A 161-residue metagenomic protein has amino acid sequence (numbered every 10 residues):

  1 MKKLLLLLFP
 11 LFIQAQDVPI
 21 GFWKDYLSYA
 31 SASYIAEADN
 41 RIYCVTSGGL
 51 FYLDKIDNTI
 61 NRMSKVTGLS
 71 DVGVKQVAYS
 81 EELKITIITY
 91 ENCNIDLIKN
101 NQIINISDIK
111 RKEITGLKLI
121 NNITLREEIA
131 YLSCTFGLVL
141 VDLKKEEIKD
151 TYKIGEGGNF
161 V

Functional and structural regions predicted by a protein language model:
K3-I13: Sec-dependent N-terminal signal peptides
D17-A38, S64-E82, S107-R126, T151-V161: Short coil-to-beta transitions that initiate beta-strands within beta-rich domains
R41-C44, I85-I88, I129-L132: Conserved beta-propeller blade signature
V45-K65: Beta-propeller domains
S47, V74, N100, T135: ATP/adenylate-binding site constellation spanning eukaryotic-like Ser/Thr protein kinases, ABC-transporter
G48-F51, E91-I95, F136-V139: Loop/turn residues immediately N-terminal
D54-N58, K99-Q102, D142-E146: Short loop/turn segments that connect beta-strands within beta-propeller blades
A78-I98: Nucleic acid-processing catalytic cores of prokaryotic defense/repair systems
